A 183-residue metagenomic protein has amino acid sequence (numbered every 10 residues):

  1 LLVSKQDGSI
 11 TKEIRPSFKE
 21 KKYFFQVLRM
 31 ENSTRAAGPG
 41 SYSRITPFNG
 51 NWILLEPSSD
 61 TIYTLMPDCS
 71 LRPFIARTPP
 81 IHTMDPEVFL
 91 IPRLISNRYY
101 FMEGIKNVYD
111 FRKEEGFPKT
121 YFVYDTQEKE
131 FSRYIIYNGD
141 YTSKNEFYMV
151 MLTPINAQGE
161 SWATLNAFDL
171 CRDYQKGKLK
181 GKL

Functional and structural regions predicted by a protein language model:
L1, N51-I53, Y100-F101, W162: Conserved beta-propeller blade signature
L2-S9, S59-L65, E115-K129, K178-L183: Beta-propeller blade signature
Q6-A37, R72-V88, Y134-M149, L183: Surface-exposed loop and turn segments in beta-propeller and other repeat-based domains that flank or scaffold
I14, L54-S59, F101-R112, L165-D169: Beta-strand C-termini and the immediately following turn/loop, strongest in propeller blades
F25-G50, V88-K106, M149-Q158: Structural signature of eukaryotic scaffold interfaces centered on beta-propeller domains
R35-T64, C69-L71: A conserved active-site cap/scaffold subdomain adjacent to cofactor or substrate pockets
F48, E56-S58, P67, S96 (+3 more regions): Short loop/turn segments that connect beta-strands within the blades of beta-propeller domains, predominantly WD40
N107-Q175: Intrinsically disordered, low-complexity segments enriched in Gly and acidic/Ser/Thr residues that form flexible
